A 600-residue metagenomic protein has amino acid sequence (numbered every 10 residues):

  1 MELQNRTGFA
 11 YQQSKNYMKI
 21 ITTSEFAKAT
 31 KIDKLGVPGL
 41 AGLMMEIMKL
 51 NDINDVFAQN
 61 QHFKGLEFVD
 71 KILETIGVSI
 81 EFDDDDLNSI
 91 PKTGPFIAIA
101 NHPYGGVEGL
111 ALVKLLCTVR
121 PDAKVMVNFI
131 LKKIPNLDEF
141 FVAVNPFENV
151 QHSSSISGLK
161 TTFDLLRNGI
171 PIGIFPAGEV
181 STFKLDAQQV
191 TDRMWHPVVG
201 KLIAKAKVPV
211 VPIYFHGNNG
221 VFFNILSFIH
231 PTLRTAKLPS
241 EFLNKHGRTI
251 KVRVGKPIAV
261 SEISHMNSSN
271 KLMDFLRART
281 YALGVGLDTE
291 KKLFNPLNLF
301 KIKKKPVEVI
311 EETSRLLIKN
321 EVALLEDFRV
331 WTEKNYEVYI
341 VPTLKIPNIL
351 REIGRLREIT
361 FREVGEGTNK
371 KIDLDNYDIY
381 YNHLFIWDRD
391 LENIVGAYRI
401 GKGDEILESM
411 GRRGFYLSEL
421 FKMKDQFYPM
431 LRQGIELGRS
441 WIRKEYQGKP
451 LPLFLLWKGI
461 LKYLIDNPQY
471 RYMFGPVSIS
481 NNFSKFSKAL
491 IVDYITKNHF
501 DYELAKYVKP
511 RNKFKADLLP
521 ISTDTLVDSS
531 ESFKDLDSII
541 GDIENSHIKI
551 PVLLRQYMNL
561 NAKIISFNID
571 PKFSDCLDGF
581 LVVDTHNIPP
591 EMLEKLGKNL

Functional and structural regions predicted by a protein language model:
Q13-H102, G109-A111, T118-D122, D138: Membrane-anchoring hydrophobic helices of lipid-metabolizing enzymes
M18-S24, I156-I310, T523-V527: Non-catalytic C-terminal accessory region of glycerolipid acyltransferases and related lyso-lipid remodeling enzymes
D83, T93, I97-I99, G105-L112 (+5 more regions): Short acidic (Asp/Glu) patches
R120-V127, Y381, W387-R413: Carboxylate/His-rich catalytic cores and anion/metal-binding grooves
N136-E139, A143-A206, V210-P212, F228-H230 (+1 more regions): Glycine- and acidic-residue-rich phosphate-binding/metal-coordinating active-site segment common to enzymes that handle
K303-L344: Conserved N-terminal entry element of GNAT/NAT acetyltransferase domains
V330-D390, V395-G396: Short amphipathic alpha-helix that is part of the acyltransferase structural core
E358, T368, D404-K563, N568-D578 (+1 more regions): Acyl-donor binding region in acyl/amide transferases
